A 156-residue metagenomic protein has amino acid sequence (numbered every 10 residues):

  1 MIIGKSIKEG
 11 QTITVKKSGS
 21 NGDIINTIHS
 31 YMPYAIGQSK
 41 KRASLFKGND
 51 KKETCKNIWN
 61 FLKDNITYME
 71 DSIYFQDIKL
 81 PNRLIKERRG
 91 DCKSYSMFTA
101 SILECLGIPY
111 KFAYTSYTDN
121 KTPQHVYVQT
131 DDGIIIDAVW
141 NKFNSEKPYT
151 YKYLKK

Functional and structural regions predicted by a protein language model:
M1-K156: A structural boundary/capping signal
